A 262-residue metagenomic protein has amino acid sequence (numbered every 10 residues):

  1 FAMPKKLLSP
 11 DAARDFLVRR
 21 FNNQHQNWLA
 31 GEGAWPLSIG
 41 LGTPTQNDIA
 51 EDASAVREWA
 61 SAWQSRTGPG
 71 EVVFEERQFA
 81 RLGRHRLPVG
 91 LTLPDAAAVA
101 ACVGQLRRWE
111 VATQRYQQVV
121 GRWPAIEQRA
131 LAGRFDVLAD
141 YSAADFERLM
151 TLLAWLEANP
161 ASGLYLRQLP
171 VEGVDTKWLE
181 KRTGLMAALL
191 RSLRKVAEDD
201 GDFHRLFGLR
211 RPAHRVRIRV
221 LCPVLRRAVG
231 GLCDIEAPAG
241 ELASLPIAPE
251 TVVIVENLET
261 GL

Functional and structural regions predicted by a protein language model:
F1-G261: Nucleic-acid enzyme cleavage-core boundary/entry regions
